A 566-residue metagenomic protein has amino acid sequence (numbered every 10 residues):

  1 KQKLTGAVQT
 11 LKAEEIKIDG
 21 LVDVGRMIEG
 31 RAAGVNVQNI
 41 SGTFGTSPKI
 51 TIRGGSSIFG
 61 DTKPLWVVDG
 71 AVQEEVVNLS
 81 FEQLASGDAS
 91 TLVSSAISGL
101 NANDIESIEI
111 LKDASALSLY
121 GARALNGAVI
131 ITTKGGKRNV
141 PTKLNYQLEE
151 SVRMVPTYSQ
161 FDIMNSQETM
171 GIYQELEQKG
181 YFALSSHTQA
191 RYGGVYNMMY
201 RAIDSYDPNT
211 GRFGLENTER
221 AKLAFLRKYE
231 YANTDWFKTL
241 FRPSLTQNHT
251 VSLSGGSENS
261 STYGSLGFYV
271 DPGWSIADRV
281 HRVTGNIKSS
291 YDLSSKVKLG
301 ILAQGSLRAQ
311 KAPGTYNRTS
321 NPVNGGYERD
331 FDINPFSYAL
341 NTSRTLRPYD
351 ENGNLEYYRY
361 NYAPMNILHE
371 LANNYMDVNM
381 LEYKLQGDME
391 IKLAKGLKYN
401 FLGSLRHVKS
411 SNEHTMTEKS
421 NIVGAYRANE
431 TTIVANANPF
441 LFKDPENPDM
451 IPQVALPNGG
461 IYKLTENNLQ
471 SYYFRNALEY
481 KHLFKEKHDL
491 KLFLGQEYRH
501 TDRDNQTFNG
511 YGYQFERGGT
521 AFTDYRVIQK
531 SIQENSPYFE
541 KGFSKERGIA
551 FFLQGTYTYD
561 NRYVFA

Functional and structural regions predicted by a protein language model:
K1-N286, Y291-L293, K298-G300, Q304-S306 (+2 more regions): Short, small/polar-rich motifs associated with maturation and membrane association, primarily at protein termini
A33-G34, K49, D104-S107, L117 (+6 more regions): Transmembrane beta-barrel strand/turn architecture of Gram-negative outer membrane proteins
V67, Y563-A566: Catalytic-site beta-strand/loop segments enriched in glycine and acidic/polar residues
V68, S90, A202, D207-S254 (+6 more regions): Outer-membrane beta-barrel transmembrane strand signature
F81-S95, S337-P348, N352, F522-Y538: Surface-exposed acidic, glycine/proline-enriched linker/cap segments that occur as 15-30-residue helix-coil
S94-G99, I287, D377, Y462 (+2 more regions): Short, solvent-exposed loop/turn positions at domain surfaces that link secondary-structure elements or cap domain
S159, M164-N217, S306-Y358, K409-P445 (+1 more regions): A surface-exposed, glycine/aromatic-enriched loop/edge motif typical of exported proteins
A224-S254, T417, A428-R562: Outer-membrane beta-barrel transmembrane domain signature of Gram-negative proteins, especially the mid-to-C-terminal
